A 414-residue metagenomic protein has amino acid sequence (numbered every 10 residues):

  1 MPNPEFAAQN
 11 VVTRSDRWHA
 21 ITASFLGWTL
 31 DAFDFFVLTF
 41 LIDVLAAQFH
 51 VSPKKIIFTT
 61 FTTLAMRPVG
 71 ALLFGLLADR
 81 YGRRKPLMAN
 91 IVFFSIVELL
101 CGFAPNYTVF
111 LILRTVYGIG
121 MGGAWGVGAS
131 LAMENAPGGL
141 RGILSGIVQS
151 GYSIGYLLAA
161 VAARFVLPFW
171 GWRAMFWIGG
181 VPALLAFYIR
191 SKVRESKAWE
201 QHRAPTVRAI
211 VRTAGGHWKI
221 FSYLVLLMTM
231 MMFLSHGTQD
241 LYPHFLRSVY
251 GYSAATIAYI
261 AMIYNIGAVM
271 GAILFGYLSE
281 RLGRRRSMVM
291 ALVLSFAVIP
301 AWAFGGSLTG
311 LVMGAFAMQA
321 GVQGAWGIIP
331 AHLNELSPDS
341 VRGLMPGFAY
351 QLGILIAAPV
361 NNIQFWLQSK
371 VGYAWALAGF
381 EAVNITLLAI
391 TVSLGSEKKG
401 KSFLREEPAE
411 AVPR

Functional and structural regions predicted by a protein language model:
L38-T39, K219-V269, A357, N361: Extracytoplasmic gate region of multi-pass secondary transporters
T39-V69, A255: Extracellular/periplasmic helix-loop-helix junction of adjacent transmembrane segments in MFS-like secondary
H50, G82, F103-V109, P137 (+2 more regions): Helix-breaking motifs and short loop linkers at transmembrane-helix boundaries and internal kinks in secondary membrane
V69-P105: Conserved MFS/SLC helix-loop-helix module at the cytosolic interface between two early adjacent transmembrane helices
R80-N90, R281-L292: Cytoplasmic membrane-interface "Motif A"-like loop-to-helix N-cap segments of 12-TM Major Facilitator Superfamily
L113-S150: Cytoplasmic helix-loop-helix junction between adjacent transmembrane helices in 12-TM secondary transporters
V148-R190: Helix-loop-helix hairpin linking two adjacent transmembrane segments in secondary transporters
S279, R285-I329: C-terminal transmembrane helical hairpin of 12-TM major facilitator-type secondary transporters
